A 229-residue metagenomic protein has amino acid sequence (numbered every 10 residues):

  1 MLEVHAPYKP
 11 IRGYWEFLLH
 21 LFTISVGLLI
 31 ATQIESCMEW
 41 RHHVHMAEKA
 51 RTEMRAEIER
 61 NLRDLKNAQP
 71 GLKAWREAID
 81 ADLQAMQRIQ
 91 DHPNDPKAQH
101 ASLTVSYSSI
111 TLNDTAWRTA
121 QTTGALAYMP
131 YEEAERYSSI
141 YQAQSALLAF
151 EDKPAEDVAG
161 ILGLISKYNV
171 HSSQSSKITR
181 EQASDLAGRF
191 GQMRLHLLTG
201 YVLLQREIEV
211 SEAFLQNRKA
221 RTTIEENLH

Functional and structural regions predicted by a protein language model:
M1-W15, L29, S36-H229: Long, hydrophobic alpha-helical segments that serve as membrane-spanning/inserting helices
L18-Q33: Hydrophobic membrane-insertion alpha-helices, especially the h-region of bacterial N-terminal signal peptides
